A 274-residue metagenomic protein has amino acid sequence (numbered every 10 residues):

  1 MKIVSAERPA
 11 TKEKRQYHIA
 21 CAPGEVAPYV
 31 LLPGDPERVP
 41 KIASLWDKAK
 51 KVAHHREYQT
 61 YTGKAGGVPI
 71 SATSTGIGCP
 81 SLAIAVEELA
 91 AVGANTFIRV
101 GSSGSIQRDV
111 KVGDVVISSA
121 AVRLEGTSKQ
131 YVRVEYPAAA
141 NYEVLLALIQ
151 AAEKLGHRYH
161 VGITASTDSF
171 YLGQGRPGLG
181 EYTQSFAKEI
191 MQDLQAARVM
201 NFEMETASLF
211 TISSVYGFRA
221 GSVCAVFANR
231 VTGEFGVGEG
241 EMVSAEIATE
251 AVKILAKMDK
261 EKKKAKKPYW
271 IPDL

Functional and structural regions predicted by a protein language model:
M1-A147: Metabolite-binding pocket within alpha/beta catalytic cores that recognizes anionic/polar moieties
L31-L32, P36-V39, T75-L82, P137 (+7 more regions): Generic structural signal for well-ordered, non-membrane alpha-helical segments in soluble metabolic enzymes
A49-A53, G156-I163, K257-W270: Flexible, glycine/charged-enriched surface loops at secondary-structure junctions
N95-T96, M200, R219: Short acidic/polar active-site loop segments enriched in Thr and Asp
A139-R198: Active-site rim beta-loop-alpha module in soluble metabolic enzymes
A147-L155, I212, I247-M258: Generic non-transmembrane alpha-helical segments
A207-G238: Zn-dependent metallopeptidase/amidohydrolase metal-coordination segment
N229-L274: His/Asp/Glu-rich mid-to-C-terminal helical/loop segments that flank catalytic regions of hydrolases
